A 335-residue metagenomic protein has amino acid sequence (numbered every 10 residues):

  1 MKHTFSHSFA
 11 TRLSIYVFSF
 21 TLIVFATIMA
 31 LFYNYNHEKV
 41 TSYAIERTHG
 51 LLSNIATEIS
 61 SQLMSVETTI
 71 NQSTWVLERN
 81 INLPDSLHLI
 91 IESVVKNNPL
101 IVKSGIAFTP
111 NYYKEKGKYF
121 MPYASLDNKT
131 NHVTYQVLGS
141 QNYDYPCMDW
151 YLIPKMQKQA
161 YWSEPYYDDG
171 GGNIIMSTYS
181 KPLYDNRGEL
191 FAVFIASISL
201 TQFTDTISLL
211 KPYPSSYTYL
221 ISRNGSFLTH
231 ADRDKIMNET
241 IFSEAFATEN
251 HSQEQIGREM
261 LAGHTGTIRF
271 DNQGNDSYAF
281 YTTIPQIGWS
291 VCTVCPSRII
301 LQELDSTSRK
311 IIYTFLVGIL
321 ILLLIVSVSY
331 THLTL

Functional and structural regions predicted by a protein language model:
H3-E38, S42, E46-R47, I312-L324: Extreme N-terminal signal-anchor transmembrane helix of membrane signaling/transducer proteins, especially in bacteria
Y33-H49, I55-I70, R79-D85: Membrane-proximal amphipathic alpha-helices that sit immediately adjacent to an N-terminal transmembrane/signal-anchor
K96-I174, F227-E249: Extracellular/periplasmic ligand-sensing ectodomains of membrane signal-transduction proteins
E115, D185-R187, T201-V291, L301: Intrinsic low-complexity, intrinsically disordered coil/linker regions enriched in small/polar and charged residues
L190: Glycine-rich acetyl-CoA-binding "A-motif" of GNAT/NAT acetyltransferases
F194-A196, V291-T293: Sensory beta-strand/linker motifs that couple input domains to effectors
F203-S208, C295-G318: Membrane-interface helix-start motif
T331-L335: Conserved small/polar residues in nucleotide/adenosyl-binding loops
